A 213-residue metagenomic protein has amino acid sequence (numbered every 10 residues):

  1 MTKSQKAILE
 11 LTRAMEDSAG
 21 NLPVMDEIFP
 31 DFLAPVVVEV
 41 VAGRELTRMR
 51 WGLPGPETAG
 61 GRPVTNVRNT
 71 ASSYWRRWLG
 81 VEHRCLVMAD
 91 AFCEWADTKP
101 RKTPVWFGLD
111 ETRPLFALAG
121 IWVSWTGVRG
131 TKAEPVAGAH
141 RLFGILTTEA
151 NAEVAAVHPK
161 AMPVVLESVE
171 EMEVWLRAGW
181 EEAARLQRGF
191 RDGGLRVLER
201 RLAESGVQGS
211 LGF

Functional and structural regions predicted by a protein language model:
M1-F213: Short linear sequence motif anchored by a di-proline
